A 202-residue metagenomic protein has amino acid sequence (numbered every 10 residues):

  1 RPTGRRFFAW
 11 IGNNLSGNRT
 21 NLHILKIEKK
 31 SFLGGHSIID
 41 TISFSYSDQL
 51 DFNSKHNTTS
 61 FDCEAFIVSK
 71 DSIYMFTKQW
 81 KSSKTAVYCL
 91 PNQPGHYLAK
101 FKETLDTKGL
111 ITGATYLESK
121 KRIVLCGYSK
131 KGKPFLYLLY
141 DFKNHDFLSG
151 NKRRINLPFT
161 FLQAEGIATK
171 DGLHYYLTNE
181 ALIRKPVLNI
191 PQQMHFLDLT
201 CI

Functional and structural regions predicted by a protein language model:
R1-I202: Sequence/structural signature of beta-propeller domains
